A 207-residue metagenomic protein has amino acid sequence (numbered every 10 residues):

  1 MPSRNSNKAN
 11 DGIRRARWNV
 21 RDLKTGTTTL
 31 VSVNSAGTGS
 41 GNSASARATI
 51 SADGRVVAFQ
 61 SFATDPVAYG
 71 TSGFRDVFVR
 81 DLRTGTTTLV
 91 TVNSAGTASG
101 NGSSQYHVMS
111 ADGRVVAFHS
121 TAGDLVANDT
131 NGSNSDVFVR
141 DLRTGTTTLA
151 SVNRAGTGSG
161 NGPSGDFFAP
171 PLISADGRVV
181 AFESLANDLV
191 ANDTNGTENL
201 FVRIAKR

Functional and structural regions predicted by a protein language model:
M1-R207: Conserved "turn/edge" positions that cap or connect secondary-structure elements within repeat/scaffolded domains
